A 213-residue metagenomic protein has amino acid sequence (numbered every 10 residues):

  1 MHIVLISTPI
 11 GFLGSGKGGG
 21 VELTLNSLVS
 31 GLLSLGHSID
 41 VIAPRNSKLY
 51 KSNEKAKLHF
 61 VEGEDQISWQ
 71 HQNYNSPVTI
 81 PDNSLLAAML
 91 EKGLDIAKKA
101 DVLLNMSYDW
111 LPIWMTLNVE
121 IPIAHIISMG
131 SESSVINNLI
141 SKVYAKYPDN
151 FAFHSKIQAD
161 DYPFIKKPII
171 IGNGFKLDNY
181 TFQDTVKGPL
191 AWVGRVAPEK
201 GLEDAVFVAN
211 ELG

Functional and structural regions predicted by a protein language model:
M1-G213: Catalytic cores of nucleotide-sugar-dependent glycosyltransferases that transfer UDP/GDP/TDP-activated
